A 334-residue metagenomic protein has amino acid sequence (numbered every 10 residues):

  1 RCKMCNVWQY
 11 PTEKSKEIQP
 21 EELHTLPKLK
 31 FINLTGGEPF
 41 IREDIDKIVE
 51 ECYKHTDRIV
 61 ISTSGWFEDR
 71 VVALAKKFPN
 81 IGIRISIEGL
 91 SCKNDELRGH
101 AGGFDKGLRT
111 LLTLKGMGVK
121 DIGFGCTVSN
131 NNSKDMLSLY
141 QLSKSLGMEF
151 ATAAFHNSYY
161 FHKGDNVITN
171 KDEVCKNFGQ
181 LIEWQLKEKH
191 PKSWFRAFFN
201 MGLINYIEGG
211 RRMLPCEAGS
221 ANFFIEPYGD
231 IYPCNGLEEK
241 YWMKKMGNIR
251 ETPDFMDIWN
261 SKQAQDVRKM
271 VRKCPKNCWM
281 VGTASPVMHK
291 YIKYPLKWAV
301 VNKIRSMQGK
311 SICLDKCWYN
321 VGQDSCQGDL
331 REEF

Functional and structural regions predicted by a protein language model:
R1-N80, Y159, N177, R305-S311 (+4 more regions): Conserved alpha-helical substructure of the radical SAM core
K3-N6, E217, W279: Cys/His/Pro-rich metal-binding microdomains
C5-W8, L74, L97-H100, L237 (+1 more regions): Residue-level signal for well-ordered alpha-helical positions
K14-I18, H55-D57, K77, I81-E88 (+6 more regions): Radical SAM enzyme [4Fe-4S]-AdoMet core and its adjacent flexible, acidic and glycine-rich loops/tails across
D46, E68, L90-S91, S133 (+1 more regions): Alpha-helix N-cap/helix-start and coil->helix boundary motif
V71, I85, S143, F150 (+4 more regions): Generic structural signal for small/hydrophobic residues in well-ordered secondary structure, especially within
D230-I231, N235-F334: Flexible mid-to-C-terminal extensions adjoining Fe-S/redox cofactors in radical SAM and related proteins
